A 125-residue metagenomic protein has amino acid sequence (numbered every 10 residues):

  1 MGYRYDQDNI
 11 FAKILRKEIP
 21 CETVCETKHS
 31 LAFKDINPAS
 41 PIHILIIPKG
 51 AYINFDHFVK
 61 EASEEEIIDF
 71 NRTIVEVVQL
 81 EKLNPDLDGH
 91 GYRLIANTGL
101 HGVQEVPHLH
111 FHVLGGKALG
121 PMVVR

Functional and structural regions predicted by a protein language model:
M1-R125: HIT superfamily nucleotide-processing domains
